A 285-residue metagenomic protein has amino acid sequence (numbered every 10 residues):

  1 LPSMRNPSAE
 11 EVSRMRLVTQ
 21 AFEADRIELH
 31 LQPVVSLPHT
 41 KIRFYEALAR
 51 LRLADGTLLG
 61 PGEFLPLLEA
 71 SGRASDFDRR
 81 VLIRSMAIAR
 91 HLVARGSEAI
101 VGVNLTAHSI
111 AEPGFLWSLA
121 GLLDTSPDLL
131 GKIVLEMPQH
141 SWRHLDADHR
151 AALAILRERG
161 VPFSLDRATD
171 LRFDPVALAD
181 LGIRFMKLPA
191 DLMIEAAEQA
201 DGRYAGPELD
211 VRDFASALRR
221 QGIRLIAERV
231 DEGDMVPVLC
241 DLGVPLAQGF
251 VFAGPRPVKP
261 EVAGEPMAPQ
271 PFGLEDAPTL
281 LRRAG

Functional and structural regions predicted by a protein language model:
L1-E10, L37, L51, A107-S109 (+2 more regions): EAL-family c-di-GMP phosphodiesterase catalytic domain
P2-P33: Short, basic/aromatic recognition patches
E28-P66, R184-M186: A short, well-structured catalytic beta-strand-centered motif of the EAL phosphodiesterase domain for c-di-GMP
L53-L58, L82-M86, R167, G249: Short acidic-capped amphipathic helix/loop micro-motif used as an active-site/signal-coupling element
L68, V81-I88, L119, A152 (+2 more regions): Structural preference for long, well-ordered alpha-helical segments in enzyme cores
R73-D148, R229: Catalytic core of bacterial c-di-GMP phosphodiesterases, primarily the EAL and HD-GYP domains, capturing alpha-helical
L119-T125, A151-R159, D213-A217: Catalytic-core regions built around general acid/base machinery
